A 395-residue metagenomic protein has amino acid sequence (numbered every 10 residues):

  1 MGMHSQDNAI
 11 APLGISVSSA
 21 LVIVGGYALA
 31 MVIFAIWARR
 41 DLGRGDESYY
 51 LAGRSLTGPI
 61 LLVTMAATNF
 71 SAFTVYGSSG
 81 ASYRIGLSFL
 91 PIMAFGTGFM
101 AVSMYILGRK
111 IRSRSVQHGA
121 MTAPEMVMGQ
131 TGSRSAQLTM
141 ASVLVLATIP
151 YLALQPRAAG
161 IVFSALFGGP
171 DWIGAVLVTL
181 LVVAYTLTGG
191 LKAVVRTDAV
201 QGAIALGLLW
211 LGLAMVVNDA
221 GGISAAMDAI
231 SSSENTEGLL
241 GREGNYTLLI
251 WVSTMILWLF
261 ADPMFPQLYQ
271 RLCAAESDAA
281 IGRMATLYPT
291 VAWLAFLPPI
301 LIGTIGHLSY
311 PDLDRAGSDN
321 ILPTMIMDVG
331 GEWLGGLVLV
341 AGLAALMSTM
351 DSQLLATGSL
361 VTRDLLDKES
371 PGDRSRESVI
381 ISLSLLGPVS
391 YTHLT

Functional and structural regions predicted by a protein language model:
G2-V17, G53-L56, G77-A94, M128 (+1 more regions): Loop-to-helix junctions at membrane interfaces in multi-pass transport proteins
H4-Y76, T186-G189, G202, L208-L211 (+1 more regions): Membrane-interface "cap" regions at the ends of multi-pass membrane proteins
I15-R39, A52, A81-E125, A205 (+1 more regions): Extracellular loop-to-transmembrane helix junctions
F34, A38-L42, G108, T148 (+7 more regions): Hydrophobic alpha-helical segments and their helix-loop junctions in multi-pass secondary transporters
Y49-A67, R114-A147, E276-A279, R283-V291 (+1 more regions): Transmembrane-helix boundary/entry motifs in multi-pass membrane transporters
P91-T186, T254-A261, L343-D351: Helix-loop-helix module between adjacent transmembrane segments
G119-P124, M128, G189-V200, M264-L294 (+4 more regions): Hydrophobic, small-residue-rich membrane helices and short re-entrant helix-turn-helix hairpins that build
T392-T395: Conserved small/polar residues in nucleotide/adenosyl-binding loops
